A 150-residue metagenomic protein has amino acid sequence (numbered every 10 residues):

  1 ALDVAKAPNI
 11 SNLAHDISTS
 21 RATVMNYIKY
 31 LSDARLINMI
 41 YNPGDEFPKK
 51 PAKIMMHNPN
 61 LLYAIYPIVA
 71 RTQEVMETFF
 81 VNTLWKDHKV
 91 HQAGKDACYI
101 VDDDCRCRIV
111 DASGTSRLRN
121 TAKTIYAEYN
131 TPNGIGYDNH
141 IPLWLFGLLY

Functional and structural regions predicted by a protein language model:
A1-D96: Accessory nucleic acid-recognition modules appended to NTPase machines
H57, C107, A127: Active-site flanking residues adjacent to catalytic metal/cofactor-binding acidic residues
F80, L84, A97-G114: Conserved catalytic cores of phosphodiester-cleaving nucleases, focusing on short active-site segments
W85-K89, V101-C105, R119-I125: Short glycine/proline-enriched coil/turn segments at helix->beta-strand junctions
Q92-G94, V110-Y150: Catalytic cores of nucleic-acid endonucleases
